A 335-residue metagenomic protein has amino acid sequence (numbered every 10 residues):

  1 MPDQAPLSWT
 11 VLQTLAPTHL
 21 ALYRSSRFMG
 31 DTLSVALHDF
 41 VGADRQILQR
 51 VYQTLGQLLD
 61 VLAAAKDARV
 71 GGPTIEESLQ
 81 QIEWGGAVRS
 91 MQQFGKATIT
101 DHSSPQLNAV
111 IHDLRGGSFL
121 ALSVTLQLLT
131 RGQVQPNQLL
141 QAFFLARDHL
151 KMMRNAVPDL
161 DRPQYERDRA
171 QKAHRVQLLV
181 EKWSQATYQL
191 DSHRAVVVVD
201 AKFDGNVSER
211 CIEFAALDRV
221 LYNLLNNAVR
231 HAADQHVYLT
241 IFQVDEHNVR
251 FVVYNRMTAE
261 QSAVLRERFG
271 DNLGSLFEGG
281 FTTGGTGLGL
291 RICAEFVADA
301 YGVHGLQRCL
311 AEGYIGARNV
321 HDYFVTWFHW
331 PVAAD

Functional and structural regions predicted by a protein language model:
A43-I47, V51-T54, L58-D101, G116-V198: Conserved DHp (HisKA) dimerization/phosphotransfer helix of two-component histidine kinases, i.e., the long coiled-coil
A109, D113-Q127, E213-Y238, R291-D299: Conserved ATP-binding N-box helix of the HATPase_c
Q164-R169, G205-I212: Conserved micro-motifs of the catalytic ATP-binding
V196-S208: Conserved catalytic submotifs in the C-terminal HATPase_c
H236-H247, Y254: Short beta-strand/loop element within the Bergerat-fold HATPase_c
H247-V252, D322-F324: Short beta-strand element(s) in the Bergerat
R250-G287: Glycine-rich/acidic phosphate-handling loop/turn and adjacent ATP-lid/helix of nucleotide-binding kinase/ATPase domains
G302-D335: C-terminal end segment of the histidine kinase catalytic
